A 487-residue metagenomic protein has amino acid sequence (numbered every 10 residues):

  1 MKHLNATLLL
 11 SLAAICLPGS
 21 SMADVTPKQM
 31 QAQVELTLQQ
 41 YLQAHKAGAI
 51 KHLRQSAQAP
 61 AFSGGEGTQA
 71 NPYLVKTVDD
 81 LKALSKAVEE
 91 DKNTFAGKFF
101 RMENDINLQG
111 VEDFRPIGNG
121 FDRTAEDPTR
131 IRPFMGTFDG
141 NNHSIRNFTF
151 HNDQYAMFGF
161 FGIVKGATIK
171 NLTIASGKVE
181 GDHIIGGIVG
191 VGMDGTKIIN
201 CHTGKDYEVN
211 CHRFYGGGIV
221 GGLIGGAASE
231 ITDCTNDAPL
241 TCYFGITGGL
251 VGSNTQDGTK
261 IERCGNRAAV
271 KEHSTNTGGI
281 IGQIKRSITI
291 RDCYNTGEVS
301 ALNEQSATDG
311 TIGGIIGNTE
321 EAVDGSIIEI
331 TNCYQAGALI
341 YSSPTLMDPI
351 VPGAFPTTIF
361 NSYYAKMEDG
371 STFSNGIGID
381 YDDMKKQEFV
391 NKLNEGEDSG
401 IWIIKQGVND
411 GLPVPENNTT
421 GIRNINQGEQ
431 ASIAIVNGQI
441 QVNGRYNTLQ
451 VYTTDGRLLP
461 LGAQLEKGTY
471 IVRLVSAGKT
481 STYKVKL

Functional and structural regions predicted by a protein language model:
M1-L9: Bacterial N-terminal signal peptides that target proteins for export
K2, V111, R130-R132, Y155 (+6 more regions): Residues that act as N-cap/strand-start positions at coil-to-secondary-structure junctions
L9-P18: Bacterial N-terminal signal peptides
S11, A23-D24: Serine-esterase "nucleophile elbow" of acetyl-processing enzymes
D24-I422: Surface-exposed repetitive/solenoidal architectures
R423-L487: C-terminal outer-membrane/trafficking sorting elements
